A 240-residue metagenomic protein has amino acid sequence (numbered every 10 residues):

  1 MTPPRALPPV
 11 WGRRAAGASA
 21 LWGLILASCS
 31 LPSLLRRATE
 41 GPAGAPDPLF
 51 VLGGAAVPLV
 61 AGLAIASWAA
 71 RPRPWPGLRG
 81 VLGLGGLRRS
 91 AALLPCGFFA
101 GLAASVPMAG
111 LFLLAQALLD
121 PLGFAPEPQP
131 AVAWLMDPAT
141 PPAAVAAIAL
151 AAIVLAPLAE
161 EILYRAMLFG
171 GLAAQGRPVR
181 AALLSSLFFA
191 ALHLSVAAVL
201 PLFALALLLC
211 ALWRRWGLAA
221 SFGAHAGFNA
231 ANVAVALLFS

Functional and structural regions predicted by a protein language model:
M1-A109, L113-L114, L218, A230-S240: N-terminal, membrane-interfacial amphipathic/helix-forming hydrophobic leader that caps and precedes the first
T39-G41, L52-A55, P126-Q129, E160-E161 (+1 more regions): N-terminal start-of-chain detector that recognizes signal peptides and the immediate post-cleavage beginning
E40-A43, L119-P126, G171-V179: Membrane interface segments of multi-pass transport proteins and intramembrane proteases
P48-V51, L122, T140, A190-A191: A generic short-segment signal for beta-strand/edge and adjacent turn/coil regions
A56-V60, R89-C96, P128, A146 (+4 more regions): A generic structural signal for ordered alpha-helices
F99, A103-G123, L150, A159 (+1 more regions): Hydrophobic alpha-helical segments embedded in or immediately adjacent to the lipid bilayer of multipass inner-membrane
V106, A133-S240: Transmembrane helix-loop-helix hairpins at the membrane interface of multi-pass integral membrane proteins
Q116-P142: Membrane-interface interhelical connector segments
